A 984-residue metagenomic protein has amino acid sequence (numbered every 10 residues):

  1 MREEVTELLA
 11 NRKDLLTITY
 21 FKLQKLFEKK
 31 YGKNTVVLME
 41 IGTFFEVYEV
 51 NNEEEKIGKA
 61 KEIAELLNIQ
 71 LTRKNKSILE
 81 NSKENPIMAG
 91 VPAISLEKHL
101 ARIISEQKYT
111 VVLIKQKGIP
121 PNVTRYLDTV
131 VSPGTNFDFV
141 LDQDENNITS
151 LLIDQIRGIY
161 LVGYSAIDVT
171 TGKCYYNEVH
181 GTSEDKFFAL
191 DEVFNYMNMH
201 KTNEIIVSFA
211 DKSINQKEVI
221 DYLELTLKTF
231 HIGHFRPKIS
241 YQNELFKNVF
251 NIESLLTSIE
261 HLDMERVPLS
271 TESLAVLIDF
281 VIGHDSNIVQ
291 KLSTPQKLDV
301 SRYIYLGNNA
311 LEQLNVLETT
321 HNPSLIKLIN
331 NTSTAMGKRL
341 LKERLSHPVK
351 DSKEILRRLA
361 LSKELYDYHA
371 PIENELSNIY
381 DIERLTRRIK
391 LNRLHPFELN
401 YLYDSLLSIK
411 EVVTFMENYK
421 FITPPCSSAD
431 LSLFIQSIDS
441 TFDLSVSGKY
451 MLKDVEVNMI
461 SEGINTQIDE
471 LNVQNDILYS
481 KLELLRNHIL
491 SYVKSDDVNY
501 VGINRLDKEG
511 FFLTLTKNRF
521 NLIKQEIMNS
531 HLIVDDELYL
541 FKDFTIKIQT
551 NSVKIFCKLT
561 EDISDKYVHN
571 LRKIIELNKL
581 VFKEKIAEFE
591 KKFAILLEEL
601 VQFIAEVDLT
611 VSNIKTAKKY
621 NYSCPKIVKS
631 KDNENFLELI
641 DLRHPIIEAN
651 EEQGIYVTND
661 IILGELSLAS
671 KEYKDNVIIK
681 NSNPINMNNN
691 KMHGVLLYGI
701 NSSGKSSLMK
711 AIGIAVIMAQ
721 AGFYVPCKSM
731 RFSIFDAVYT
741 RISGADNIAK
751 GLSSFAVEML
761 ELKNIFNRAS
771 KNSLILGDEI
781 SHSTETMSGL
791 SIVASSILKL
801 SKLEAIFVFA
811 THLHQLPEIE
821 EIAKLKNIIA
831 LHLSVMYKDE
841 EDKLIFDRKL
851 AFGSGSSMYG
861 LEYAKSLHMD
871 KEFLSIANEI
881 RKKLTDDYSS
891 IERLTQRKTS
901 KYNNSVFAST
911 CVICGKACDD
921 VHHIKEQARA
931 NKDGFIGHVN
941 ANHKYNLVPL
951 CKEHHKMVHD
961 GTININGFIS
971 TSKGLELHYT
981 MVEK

Functional and structural regions predicted by a protein language model:
M1-R344, K353-E364, N374, R384-R387 (+2 more regions): Basic, polar low-complexity surface loops/patches
F44-S77, K173-Y175, N195, E204-I206 (+6 more regions): A conserved P-loop NTPase coupling/switch region
I159-Y160, V267, H531-T560, N613-I891: ATPase nucleotide-binding head domains, primarily ABC-like/P-loop NTPase cores
E606, V912-C914, K952-E953: Short, cysteine/histidine-rich loop/knuckle motifs that typically chelate Zn2+
S889-K901, R929-G937: Short Cys/His-rich Zn2+-coordinating modules
K898-F907, N940-Y945: Short, flexible, mixed-charge glycine/proline-rich loop motifs that serve as phosphate/nucleic-acid-contacting
V912-L947, I963: Histidine-centered nuclease catalytic patch
N946-I969: Short Cys/His-centered divalent metal-binding micro-motifs
